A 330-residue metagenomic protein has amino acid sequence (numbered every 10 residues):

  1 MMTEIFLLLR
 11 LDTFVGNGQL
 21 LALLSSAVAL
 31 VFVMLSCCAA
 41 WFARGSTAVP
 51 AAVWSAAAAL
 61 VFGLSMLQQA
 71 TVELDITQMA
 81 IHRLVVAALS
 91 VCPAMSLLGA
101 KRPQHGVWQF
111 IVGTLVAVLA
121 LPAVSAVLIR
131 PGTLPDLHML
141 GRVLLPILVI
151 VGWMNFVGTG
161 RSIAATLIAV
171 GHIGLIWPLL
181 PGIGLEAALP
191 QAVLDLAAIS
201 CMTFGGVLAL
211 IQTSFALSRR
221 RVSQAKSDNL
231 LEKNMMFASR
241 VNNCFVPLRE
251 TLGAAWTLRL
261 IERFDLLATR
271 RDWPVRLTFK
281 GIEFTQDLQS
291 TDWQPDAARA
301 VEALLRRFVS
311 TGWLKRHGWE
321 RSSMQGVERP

Functional and structural regions predicted by a protein language model:
M1-A117: Membrane-anchoring hydrophobic segments
I5-L21, S65-L74, A94, A120-G132 (+4 more regions): Long, compositionally biased, intrinsically disordered segments
V15-N17, A40-A51, L64, T71-Q78 (+8 more regions): Short, structured coil/loop segments at alpha-helix boundaries
A56-L64, W108-A126, L167-P178, F237-S239 (+3 more regions): Alpha-helical transmembrane segments of multi-pass integral membrane proteins
A70-L167, L180-Q212: Juxtamembrane segments at transmembrane-helix boundaries in multi-pass signal-transduction membrane proteins
I176-L230, N234, P247-R249, A255: C-terminal transmembrane-bundle signature of multipass membrane proteins, characterized by strong activation on
R220-P330: Soluble, non-transmembrane domains of integral membrane proteins
